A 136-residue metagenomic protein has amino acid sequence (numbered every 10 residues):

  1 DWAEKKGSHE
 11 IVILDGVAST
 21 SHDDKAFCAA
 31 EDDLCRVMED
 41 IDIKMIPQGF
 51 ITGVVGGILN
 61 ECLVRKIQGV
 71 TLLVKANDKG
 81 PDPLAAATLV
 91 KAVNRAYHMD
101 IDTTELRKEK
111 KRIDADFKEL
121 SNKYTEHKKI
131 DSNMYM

Functional and structural regions predicted by a protein language model:
D1-K5, T20-M136: Accessory terminal and edge-of-domain segments that mediate assembly/interaction and cofactor placement around
H9-V12: Structural motif
G16-A18: Short glycine-enriched loops at secondary-structure junctions
